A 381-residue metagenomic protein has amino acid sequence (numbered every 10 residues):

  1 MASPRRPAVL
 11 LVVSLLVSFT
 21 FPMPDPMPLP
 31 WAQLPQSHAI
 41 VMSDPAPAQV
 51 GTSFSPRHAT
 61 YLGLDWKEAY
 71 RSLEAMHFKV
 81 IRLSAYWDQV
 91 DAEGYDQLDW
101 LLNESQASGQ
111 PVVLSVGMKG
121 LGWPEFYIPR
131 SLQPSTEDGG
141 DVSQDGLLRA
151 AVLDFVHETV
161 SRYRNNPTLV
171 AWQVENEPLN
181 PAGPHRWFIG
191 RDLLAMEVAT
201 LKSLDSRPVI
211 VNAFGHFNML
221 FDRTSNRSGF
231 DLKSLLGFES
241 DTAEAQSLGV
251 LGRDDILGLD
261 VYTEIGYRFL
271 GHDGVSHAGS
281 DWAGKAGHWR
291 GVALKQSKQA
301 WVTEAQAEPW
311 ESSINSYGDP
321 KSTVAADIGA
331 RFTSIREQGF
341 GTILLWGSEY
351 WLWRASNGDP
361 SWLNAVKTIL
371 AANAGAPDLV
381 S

Functional and structural regions predicted by a protein language model:
P22-V80, P111, A199-K202: N-terminal carbohydrate-binding accessory modules
V50-F54, I81-L83, V112-V116, V170-V174 (+4 more regions): Hydrophobic faces of well-ordered beta-strands that scaffold small-molecule active sites in alpha/beta enzyme cores
A59-E74, V152-V160, G229-V250, V324-S334: Short, acidic/polar
W66-Q133, P184-N212, D273-S280: Aromatic-lined substrate-binding rim segments of carbohydrate-active enzymes
Y86, K119, D145-L148, V152-W187 (+1 more regions): Active-site groove signature of glycoside hydrolases
L121-V142, D222-L235, D319-K321, N357-L363: Aromatic- and acidic-residue-enriched segments that line the glycan-binding/catalytic groove of carbohydrate-active
D205-V211, F217-S313: Glycoside hydrolase catalytic-domain groove-lining segments
Q299-S381: Substrate-binding cleft of secreted/luminal carbohydrate-active enzymes
